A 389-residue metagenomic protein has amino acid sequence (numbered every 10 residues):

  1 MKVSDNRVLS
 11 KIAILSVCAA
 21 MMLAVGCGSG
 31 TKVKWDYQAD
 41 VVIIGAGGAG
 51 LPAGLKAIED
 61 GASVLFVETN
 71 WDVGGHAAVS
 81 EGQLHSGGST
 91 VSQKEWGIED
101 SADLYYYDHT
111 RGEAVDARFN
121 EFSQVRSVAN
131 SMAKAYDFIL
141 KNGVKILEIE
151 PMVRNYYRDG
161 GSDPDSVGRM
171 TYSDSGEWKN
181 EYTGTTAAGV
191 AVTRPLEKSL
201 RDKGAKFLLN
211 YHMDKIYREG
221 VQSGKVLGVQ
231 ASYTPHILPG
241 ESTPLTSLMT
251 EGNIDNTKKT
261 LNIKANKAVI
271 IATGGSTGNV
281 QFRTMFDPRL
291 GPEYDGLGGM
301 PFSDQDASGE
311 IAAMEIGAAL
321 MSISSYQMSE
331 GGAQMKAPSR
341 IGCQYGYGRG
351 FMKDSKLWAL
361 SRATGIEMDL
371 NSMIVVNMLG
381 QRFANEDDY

Functional and structural regions predicted by a protein language model:
K2-I14: Bacterial N-terminal signal peptides that target proteins for export
L23-G26: C-terminal motif of bacterial Sec signal peptides marking the signal peptidase cleavage site
V33-A49, L65: Beta1/beta-strand and adjacent pyrophosphate-binding region of the FAD-binding site in flavoprotein oxidoreductases
I58-S80: Glycine-rich FAD pyrophosphate-binding loop
H85-V128: Glycine-rich active-site loop/strand segments that organize a redox cofactor
R126-T260, N279-Q281, A333, Q344-Y345: Conserved redox-cofactor binding core of oxidoreductases
I237-R340: Glycine-rich loop(s) and the adjacent beta-strand/alpha-helix scaffold that form part
E310-A312, A319-Y389: An anion/pyrophosphate-binding glycine-rich loop and adjacent beta-alpha core in soluble alpha-beta enzymes
